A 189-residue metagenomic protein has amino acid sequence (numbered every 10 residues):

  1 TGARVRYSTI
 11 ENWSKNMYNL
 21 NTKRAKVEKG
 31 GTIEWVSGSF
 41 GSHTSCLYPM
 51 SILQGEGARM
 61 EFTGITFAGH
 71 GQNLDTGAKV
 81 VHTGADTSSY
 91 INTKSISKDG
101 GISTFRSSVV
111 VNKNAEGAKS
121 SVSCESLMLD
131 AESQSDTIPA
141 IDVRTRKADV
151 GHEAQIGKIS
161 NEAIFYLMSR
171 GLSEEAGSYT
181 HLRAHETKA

Functional and structural regions predicted by a protein language model:
T1-L172: Conserved beta-strand/loop scaffold segments within soluble protein domains that form the structured core and edges
T180-A189: Conserved small/polar residues in nucleotide/adenosyl-binding loops
